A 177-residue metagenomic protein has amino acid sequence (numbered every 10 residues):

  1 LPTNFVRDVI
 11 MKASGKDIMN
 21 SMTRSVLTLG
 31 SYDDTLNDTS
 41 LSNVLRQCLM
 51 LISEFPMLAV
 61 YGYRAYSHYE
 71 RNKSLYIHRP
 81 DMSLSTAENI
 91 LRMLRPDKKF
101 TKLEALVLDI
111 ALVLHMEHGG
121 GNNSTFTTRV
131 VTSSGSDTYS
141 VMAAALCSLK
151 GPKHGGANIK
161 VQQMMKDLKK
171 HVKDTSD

Functional and structural regions predicted by a protein language model:
L1-D177: Hydrophobic alpha-helical bundle cores within soluble ligand-binding/oligomerization subdomains
